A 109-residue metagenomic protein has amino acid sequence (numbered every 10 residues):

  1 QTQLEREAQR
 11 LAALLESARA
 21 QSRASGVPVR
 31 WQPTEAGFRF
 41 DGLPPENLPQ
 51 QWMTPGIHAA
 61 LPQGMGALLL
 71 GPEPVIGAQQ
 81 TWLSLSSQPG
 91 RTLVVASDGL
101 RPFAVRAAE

Functional and structural regions predicted by a protein language model:
Q1-A20, A24, P28, P33-E109: N-terminal helix-rich module
